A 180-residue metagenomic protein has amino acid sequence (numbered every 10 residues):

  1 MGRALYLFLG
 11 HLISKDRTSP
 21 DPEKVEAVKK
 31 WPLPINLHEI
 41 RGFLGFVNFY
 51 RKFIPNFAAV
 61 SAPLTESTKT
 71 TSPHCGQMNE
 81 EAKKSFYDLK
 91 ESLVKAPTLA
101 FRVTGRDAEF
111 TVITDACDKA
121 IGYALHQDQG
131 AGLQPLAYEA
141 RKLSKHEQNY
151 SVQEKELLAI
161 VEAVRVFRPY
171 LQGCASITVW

Functional and structural regions predicted by a protein language model:
M1-D107: C-terminal reverse transcriptase regions that engage the nucleic-acid substrate
Y50, K119-G122, A131-G132, K145-H146: Flexible loop/turn segments at secondary-structure boundaries
P97-F101, E109-V112, A124, V166-F167: Generic recognition of flexible, low-complexity loop/linker segments
A108-A116, I160: Two-metal-ion RNase H-like nuclease active-site motif
I113, D118-Q127: Acidic, metal-ligating active-site segments
I121, E156, I160-A163: Extended, hydrophobic alpha-helical segments in both membrane/secreted and soluble proteins
Q129-L158: A short, polar/acidic, helix/strand-boundary loop motif
V161-W180: RNase H catalytic domain
